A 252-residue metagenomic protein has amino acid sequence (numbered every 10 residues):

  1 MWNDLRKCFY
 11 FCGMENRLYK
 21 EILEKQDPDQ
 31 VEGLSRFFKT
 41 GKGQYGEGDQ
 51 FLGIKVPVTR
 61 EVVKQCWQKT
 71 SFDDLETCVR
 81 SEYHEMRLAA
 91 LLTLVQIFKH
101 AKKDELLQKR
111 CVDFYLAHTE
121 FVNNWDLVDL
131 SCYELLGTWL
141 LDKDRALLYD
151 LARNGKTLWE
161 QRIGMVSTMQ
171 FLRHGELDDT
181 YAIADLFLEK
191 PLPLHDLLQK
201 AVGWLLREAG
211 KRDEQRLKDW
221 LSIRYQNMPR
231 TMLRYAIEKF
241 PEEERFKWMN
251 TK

Functional and structural regions predicted by a protein language model:
Y10-K252: Alpha-helical scaffold domains
